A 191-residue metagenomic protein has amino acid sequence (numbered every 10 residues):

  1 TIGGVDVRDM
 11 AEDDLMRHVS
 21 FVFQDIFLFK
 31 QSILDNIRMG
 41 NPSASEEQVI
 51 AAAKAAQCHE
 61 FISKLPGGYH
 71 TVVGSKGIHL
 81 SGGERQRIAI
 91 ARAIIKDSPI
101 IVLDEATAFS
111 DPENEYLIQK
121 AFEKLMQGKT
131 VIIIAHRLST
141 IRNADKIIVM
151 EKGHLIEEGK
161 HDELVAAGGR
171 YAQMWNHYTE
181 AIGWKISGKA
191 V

Functional and structural regions predicted by a protein language model:
T1, D9, M16, L34-S75 (+3 more regions): ABC ATPase nucleotide-binding domain helical subdomain, centered on the C-loop/LSGGQ "ABC signature"
T1-D6, H59-I88, S110, E180-V191: ABC-fold ATPase nucleotide-binding domain signature/coupling loops
A55, K64-L65, K120, R142-V191: C-terminal portion of ABC ATPase nucleotide-binding domains
I90, I134: Hydrophobic anchor residue at the start of the ABC signature
I95-P99, G128: A short, proline-enriched helix->beta-strand linker immediately N-terminal to the Walker B motif in ABC-type P-loop
I101-E105: Catalytic Walker B motif of ABC-type/P-loop ATPase nucleotide-binding domains
A108-A121: Conserved D-loop/post-Walker B switch-helix segment of ABC ATPase nucleotide-binding domains
K124-I133, I141: Conserved catalytic loops of ABC-family nucleotide-binding domains
